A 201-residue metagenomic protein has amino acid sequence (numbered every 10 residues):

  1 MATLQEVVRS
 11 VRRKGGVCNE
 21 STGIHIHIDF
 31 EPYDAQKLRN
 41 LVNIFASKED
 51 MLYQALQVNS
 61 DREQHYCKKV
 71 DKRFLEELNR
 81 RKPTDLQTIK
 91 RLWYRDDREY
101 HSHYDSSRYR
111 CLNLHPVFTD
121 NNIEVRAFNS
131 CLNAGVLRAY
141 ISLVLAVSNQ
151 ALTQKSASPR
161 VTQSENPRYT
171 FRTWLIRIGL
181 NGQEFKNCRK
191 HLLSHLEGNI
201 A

Functional and structural regions predicted by a protein language model:
M1-C18, E31-A201: C-terminal accessory/tail domains of diverse enzymes
E20-I24, I28: Short, conserved phosphate-binding/catalytic loop or strand-edge motifs used in phosphoryl-/nucleotidyl-transfer
